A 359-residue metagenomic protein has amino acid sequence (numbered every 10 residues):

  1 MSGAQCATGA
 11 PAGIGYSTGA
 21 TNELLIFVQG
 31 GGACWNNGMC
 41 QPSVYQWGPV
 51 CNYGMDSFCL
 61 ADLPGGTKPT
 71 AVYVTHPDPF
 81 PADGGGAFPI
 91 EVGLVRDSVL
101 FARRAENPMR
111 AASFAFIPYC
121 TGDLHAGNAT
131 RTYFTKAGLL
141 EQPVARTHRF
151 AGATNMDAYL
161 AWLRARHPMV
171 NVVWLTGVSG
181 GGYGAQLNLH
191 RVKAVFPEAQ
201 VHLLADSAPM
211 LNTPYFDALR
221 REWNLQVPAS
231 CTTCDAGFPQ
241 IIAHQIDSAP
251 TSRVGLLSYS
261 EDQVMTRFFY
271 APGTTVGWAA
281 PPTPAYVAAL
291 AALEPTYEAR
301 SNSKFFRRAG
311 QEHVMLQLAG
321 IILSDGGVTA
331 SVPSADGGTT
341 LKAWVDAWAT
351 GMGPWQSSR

Functional and structural regions predicted by a protein language model:
M1-R359: C-terminal His-loop and adjacent cap/lid subdomain of alpha/beta-hydrolase
